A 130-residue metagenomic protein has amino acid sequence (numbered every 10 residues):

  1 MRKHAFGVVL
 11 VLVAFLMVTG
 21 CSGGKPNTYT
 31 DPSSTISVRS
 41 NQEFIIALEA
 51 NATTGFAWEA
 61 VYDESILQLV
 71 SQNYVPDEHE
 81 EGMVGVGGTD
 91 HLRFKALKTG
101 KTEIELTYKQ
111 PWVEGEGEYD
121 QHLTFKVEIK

Functional and structural regions predicted by a protein language model:
M1-V8: Bacterial N-terminal signal peptides that target proteins for export
M17-G20: C-terminal motif of bacterial Sec signal peptides marking the signal peptidase cleavage site
S22-I46: N-terminal edge beta-strand
T54-G55, Y62-H79: Short, solvent-exposed loop/linker segments at beta-strand-coil boundaries, enriched for Pro/Gly and Ser/Thr
V84-H91: Aromatic sugar-binding surface patches on proteins that engage polysaccharides or sugar-phosphate polymers
F94-I104: Glycine-centered tight-turn and secondary-structure capping sites
V113-Q121: Beta-sandwich strand segments
V127-I129: Interdomain boundary/hinge segments at the C-termini of tandem beta-sandwich modules
